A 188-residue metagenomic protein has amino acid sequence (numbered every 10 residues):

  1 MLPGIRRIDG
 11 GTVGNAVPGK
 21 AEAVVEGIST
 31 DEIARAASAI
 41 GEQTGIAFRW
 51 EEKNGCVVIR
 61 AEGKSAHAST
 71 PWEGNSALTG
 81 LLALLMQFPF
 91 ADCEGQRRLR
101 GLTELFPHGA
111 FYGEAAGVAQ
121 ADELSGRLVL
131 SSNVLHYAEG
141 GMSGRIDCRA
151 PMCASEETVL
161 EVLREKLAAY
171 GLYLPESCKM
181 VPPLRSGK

Functional and structural regions predicted by a protein language model:
M1-P151: Midchain, well-structured core segments that form catalytic/ion-binding scaffolds
V134-K188: Substrate-recognition/cap regions that form aromatic- and gly/pro-loop-enriched pockets for small-molecule ligands
